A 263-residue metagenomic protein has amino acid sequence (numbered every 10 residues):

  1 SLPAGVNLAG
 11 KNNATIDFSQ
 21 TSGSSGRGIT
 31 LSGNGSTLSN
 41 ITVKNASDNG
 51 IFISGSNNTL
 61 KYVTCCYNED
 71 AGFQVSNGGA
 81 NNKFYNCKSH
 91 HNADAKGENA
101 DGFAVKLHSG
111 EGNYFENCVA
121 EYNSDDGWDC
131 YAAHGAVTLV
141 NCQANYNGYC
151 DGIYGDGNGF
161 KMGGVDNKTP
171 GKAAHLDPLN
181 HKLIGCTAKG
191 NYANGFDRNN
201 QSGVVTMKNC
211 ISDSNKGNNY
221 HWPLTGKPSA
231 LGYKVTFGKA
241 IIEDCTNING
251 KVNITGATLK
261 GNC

Functional and structural regions predicted by a protein language model:
S1, Y62-F84, V119-Y149: Generic detector of contiguous secondary-structure segments
S1-Q20, L31-S36: Beta-solenoid repeat scaffold
N7-K11, S36-N40, N58-Y62, G79-Y85 (+6 more regions): All-beta strand scaffolds that present successive hydrophobic residues in beta-strands
G10-N12, K88-A93, Q143, G164: Short, small-residue-rich loop/turn micro-motifs
N12-A14, N147-Y149, N215: Short, acidic/turn-prone active-site loops that include or flank metal/cofactor- and phosphate-binding residues
T21-T30, N45-F52, Y67-S76, H91 (+5 more regions): Extracellular beta-strand/beta-solenoid scaffold signature
N58-T64, D129-Y146, N191-H221: A short, hydrophobic/aromatic-rich structural module that often spans a beta strand with its adjoining loop
